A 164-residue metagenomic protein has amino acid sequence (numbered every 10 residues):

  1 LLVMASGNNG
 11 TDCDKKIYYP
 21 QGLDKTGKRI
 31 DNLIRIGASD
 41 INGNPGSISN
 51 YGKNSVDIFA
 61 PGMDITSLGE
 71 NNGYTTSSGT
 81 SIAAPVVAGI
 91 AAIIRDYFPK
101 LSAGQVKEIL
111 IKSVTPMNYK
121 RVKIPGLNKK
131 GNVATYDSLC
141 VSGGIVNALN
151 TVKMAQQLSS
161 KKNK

Functional and structural regions predicted by a protein language model:
L1, K15: VWA/integrin I-like adhesion module and closely mimicked acidic/polar interface patches used
V3-G7, I36: Active-site neighborhood of phospho(di)ester-bond hydrolases with catalytic His/Asp-centered motifs
N9-D14: Active-site environment of divalent metal-dependent phosphoester hydrolases
Y18-D96, K100, G144: Extracellular S/T/G-rich loop segment that most often corresponds to the catalytic His/Ser-adjacent loop
D31-R35, F98-K164: C-terminal subdomain of the subtilisin-like protease fold in secreted/lumenal serine endopeptidases
